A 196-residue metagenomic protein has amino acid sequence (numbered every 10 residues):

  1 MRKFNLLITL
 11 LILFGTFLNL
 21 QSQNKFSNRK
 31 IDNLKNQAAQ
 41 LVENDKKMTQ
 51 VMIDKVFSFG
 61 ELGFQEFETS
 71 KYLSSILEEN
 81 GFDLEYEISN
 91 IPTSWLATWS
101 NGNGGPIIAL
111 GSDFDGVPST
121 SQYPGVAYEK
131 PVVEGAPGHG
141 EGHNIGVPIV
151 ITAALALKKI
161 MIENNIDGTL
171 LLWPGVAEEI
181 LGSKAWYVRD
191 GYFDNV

Functional and structural regions predicted by a protein language model:
M1-K25: Bacterial Sec-dependent N-terminal signal peptides
L7-I8, F14, K30, S89 (+1 more regions): Residues at the start of alpha-helices and the adjacent loop-to-helix junctions
L11, D115, A177: Short, glycine/serine-rich, charged loops/turns that create anion-binding and catalytic segments at active sites
N19, E61, G175: Conserved short-loop catalytic and cofactor-binding motifs
N24-H139, P148-G168: Acidic/His- and Gly-rich active-site-bordering loop/insert found across diverse amide/peptide-bond hydrolases
E141-H143: Membrane-interface loop-to-helix entry segments
I145-V196: Acidic/histidine-rich catalytic neighborhood of metal-dependent amide-processing enzymes
